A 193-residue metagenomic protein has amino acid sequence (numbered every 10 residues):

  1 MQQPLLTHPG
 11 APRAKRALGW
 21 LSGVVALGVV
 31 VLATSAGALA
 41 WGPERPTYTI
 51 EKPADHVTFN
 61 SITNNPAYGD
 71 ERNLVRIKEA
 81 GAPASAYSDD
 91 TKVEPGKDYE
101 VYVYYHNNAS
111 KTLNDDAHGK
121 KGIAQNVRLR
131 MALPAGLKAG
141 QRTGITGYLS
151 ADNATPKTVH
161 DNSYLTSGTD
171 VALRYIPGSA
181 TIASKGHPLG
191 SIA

Functional and structural regions predicted by a protein language model:
Q2-P4, H8-A38: Secretory targeting and sorting signals
G28-L32, G37-A193: Exported/extracytosolic protein signature
